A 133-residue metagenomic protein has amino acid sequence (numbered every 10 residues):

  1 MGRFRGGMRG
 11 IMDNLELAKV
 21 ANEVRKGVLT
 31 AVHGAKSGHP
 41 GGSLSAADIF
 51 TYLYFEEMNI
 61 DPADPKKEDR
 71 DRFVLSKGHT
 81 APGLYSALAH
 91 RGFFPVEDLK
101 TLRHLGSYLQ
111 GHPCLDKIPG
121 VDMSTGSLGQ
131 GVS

Functional and structural regions predicted by a protein language model:
G2-I11: Short, Lys/Arg-enriched N-terminal segments with co-localized hydrophobic residues within the first ~10-30 amino acids
D13, G34-A35, D69: Residue-level detector of alpha-helix boundaries and kinks
D13, K19-N22, A46: Flexible, compositionally biased loop and terminal segments
N14, A18, V74-K77: Hydrophobic alpha-helical scaffolding
A21-S37: N-terminal capping segment at the start of a domain
V28-A31, S43-S133: Cofactor-binding active-site loop characterized by glycine-rich and histidine/acidic residues
